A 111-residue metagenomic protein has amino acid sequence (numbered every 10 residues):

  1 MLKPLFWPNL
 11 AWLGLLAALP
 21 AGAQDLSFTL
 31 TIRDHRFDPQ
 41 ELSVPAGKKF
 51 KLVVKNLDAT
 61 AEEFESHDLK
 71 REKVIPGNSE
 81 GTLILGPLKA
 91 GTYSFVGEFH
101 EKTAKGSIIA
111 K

Functional and structural regions predicted by a protein language model:
M1-A11: Bacterial N-terminal signal peptides that target proteins for export
A18-P20: N-terminal signal peptide c-region/cleavage motif recognized by signal peptidases
Q24-G47: N-terminal edge beta-strand
Q24-T29, P76-K111: Extracellular/periplasmic metallocenter environments
Q40-L42, K70-V74: Beta-strand-rich interaction surfaces with strong enrichment in secreted/lumenal proteins
F50, T60-E62, A104-G106: Short beta-strand/loop motifs in extracellular/secreted proteins, especially within beta-sandwich accessory domains
V54-N56: Asparagine-centered strand-capping/turn motif at beta-strand->loop junctions
E62-D68: Change to "...patches in solvent-exposed regions of secreted, membrane-anchored, or virion-exposed structural
